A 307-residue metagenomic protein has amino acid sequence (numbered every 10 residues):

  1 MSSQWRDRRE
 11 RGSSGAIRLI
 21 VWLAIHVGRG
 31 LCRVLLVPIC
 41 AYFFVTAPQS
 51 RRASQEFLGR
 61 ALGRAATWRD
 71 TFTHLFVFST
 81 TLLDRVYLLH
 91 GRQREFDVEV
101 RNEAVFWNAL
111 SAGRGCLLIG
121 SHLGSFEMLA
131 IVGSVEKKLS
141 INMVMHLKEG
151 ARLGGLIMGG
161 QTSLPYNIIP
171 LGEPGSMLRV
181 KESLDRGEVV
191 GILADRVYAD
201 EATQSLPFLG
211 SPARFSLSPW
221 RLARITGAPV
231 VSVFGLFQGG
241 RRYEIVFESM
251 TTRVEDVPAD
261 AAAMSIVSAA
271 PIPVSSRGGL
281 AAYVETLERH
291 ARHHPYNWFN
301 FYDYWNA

Functional and structural regions predicted by a protein language model:
M1-G120, K137, L156, S163-L164: Membrane-anchoring hydrophobic helices of lipid-metabolizing enzymes
R8, F43, R94, M145-H146 (+3 more regions): A generic structural signal for short
A16, S50, R101, L153 (+3 more regions): Residue-level preference for nonpolar/small residues embedded in alpha-helices
V27, T46, R64, L110 (+3 more regions): Non-catalytic C-terminal accessory region of glycerolipid acyltransferases and related lyso-lipid remodeling enzymes
G63-D70, T80-T81, A112-E173, R186 (+1 more regions): Catalytic core of membrane glycerolipid acyltransferases/transacylases, capturing the structured, soluble-facing
F96-V100, L123, G150, P170-P174 (+2 more regions): A conditional alpha-helix N-cap/helix-loop micro-motif detector
R101-E103, V144-H146, L171-E173, E248-M250 (+1 more regions): Conserved beta-strand termini and adjacent loop/short-helix elements that scaffold enzyme active sites in alpha/beta
